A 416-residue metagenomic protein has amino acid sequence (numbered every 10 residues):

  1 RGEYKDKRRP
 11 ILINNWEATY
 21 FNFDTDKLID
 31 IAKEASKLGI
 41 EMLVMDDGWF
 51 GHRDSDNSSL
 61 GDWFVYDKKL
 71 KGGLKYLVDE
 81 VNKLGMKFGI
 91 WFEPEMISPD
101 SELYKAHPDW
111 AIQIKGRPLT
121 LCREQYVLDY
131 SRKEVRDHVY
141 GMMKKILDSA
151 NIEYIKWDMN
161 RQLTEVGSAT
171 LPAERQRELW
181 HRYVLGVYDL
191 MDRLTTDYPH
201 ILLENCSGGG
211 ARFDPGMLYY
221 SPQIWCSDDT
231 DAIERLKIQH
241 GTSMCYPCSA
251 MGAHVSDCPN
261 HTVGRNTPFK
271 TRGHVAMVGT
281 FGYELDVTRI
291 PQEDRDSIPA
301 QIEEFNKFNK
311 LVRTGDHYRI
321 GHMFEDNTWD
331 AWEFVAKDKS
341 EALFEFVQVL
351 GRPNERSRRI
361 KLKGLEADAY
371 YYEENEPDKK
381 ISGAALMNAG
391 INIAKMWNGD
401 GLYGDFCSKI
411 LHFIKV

Functional and structural regions predicted by a protein language model:
Y4-K144, Y154: Aromatic-lined carbohydrate-binding/catalytic grooves of carbohydrate-active enzymes
I13, L43, V81, V139 (+5 more regions): Conserved, mostly hydrophobic/aromatic
T19-N22, F50-D56, E95-S101, R161-V166 (+5 more regions): Flexible loop/turn segments at secondary-structure boundaries
D47, E153-E165, P199, E204-F213: Short acidic/histidine-rich active-site segments
L103-D137, H181-T288: Glycan-recognition surfaces
K270-G321: Catalytic cores of secreted or luminal carbohydrate-active enzymes
F324-E366: Carbohydrate-binding surface patches
L350-V416: C-terminal beta-sandwich/jelly-roll accessory domains of carbohydrate-active enzymes
